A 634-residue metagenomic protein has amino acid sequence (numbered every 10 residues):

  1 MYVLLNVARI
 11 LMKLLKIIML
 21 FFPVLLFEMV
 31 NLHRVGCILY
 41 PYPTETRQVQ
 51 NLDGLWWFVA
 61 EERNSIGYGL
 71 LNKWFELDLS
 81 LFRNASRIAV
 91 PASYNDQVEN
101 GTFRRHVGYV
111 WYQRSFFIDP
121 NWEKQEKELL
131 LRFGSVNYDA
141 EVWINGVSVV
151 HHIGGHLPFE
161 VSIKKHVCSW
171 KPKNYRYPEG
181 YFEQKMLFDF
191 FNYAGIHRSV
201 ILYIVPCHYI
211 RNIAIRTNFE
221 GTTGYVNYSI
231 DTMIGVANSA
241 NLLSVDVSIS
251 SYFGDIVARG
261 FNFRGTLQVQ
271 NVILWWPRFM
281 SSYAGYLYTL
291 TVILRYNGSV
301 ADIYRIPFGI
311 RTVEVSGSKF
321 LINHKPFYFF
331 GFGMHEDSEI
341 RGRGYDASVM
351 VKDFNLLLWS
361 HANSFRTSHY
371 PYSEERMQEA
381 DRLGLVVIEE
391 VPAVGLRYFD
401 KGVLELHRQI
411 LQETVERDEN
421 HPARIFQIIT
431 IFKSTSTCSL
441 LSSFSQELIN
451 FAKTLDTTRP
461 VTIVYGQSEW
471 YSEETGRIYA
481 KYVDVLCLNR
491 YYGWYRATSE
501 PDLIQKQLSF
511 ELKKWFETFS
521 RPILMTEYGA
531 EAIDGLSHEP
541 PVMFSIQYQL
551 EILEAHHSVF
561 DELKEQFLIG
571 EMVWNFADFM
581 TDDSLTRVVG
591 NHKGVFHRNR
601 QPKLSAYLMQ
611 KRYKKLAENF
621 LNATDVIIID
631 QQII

Functional and structural regions predicted by a protein language model:
Y2-S368, S373-E379, L383-V387, I410 (+6 more regions): Secreted/periplasmic carbohydrate-active enzymes, especially glycoside hydrolases
S348, F354-L357, S364-K615, D625-D630: Substrate-binding/catalytic cleft of secreted carbohydrate-active enzymes, primarily glycoside hydrolases
